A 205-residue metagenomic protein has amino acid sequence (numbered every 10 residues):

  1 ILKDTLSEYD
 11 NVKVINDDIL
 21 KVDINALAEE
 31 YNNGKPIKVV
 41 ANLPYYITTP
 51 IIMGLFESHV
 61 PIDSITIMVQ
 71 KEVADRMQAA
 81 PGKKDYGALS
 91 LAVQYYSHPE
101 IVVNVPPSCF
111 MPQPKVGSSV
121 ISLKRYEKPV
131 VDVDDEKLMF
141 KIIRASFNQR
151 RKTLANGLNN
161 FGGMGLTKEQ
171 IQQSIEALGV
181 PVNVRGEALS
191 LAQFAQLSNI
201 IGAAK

Functional and structural regions predicted by a protein language model:
I1-K141, E187, Q196, A203: Catalytic cores of RNA-modifying enzymes
D4, M53, D75, N156 (+2 more regions): Solvent-exposed alpha-helical segments within well-ordered globular domains of core cellular machineries
S119, L123-R125, V131-Q170, L178-P181 (+1 more regions): An accessory alpha-helical subdomain
E176-K205: Short, amphipathic C-terminal "tail helix"
